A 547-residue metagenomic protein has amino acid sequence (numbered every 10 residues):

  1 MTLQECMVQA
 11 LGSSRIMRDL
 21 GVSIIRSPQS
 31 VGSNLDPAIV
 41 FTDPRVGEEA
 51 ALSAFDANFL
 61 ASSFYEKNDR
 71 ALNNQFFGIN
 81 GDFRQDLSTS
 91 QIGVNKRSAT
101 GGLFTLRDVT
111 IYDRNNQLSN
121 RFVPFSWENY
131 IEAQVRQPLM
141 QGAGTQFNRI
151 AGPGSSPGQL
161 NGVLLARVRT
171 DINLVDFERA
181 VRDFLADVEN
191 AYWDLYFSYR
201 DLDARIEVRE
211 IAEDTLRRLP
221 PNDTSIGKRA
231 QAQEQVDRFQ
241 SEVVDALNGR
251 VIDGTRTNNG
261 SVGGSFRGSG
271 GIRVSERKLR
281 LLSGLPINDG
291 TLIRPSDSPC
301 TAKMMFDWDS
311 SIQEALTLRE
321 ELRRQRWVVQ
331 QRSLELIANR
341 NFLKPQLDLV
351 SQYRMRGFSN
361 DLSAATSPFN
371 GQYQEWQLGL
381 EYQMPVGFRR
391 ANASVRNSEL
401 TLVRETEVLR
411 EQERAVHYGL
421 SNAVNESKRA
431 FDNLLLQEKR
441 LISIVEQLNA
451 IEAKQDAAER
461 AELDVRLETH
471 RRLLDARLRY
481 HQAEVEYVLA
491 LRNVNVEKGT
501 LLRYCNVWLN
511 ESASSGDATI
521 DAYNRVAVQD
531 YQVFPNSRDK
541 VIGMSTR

Functional and structural regions predicted by a protein language model:
M1-I25: Regulatory alphaC helix of protein kinase catalytic domains
S14-G21, V31-A38, T42-N58, L72 (+11 more regions): A glycine-/polar-enriched beta->alpha junction
G32-N34, A38-A51, D176, A180-R205 (+9 more regions): Amphipathic alpha-helical coiled-coil segments
F59-K67, L106-Y112, L347-M355: Transmembrane beta-barrel strands of outer-membrane/channel proteins
N68-Q75, I111-N116, R356-L362: Flexible, solvent-exposed coil segments and beta strand-coil junctions, predominantly the extracellular/periplasmic
F76-N80, N116-R121, K228, A364-P368: Extracellular loop and loop/strand-boundary signature of outer-membrane beta-barrel proteins
D86, W127-G144, N148-P286: Hydrophobic, small-residue-rich alpha-helical packing segments that form membrane-like cores
Q231, D245-G290, R294-A302, W308 (+6 more regions): Acidic, low-complexity, intrinsically disordered peripheral segments
